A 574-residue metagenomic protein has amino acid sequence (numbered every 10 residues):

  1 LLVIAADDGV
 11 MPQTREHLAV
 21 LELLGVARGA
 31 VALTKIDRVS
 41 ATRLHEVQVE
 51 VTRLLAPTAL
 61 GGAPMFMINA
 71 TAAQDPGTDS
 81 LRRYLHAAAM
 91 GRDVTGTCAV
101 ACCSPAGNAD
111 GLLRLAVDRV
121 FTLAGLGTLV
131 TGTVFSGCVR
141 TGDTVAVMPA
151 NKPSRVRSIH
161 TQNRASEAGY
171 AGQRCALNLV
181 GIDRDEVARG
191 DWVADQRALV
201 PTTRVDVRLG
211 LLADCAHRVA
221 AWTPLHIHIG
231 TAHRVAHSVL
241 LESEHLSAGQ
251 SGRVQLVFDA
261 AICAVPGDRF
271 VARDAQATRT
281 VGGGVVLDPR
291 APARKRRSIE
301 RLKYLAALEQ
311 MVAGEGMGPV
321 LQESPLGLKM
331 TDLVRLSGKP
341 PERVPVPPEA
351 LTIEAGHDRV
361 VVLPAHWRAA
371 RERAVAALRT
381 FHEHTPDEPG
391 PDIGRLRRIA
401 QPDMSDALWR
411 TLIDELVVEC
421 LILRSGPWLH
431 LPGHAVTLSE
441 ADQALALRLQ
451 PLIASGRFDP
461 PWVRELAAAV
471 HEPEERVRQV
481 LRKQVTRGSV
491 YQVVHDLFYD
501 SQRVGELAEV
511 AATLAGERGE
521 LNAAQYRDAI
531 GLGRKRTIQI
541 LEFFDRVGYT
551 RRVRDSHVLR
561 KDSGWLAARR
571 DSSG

Functional and structural regions predicted by a protein language model:
L1, L21, T34, V51 (+9 more regions): Residue-level signature of catalytic and energy-coupling elements of molecular machines, predominantly ATP/GTP-dependent
L1-E46, L466: Conserved Switch II/interswitch segment of TRAFAC-class P-loop GTPases
D7-M11, V26, K35-S40, A70-D75 (+5 more regions): Conserved nucleotide-binding/hydrolysis micro-motifs of P-loop NTPases
A27, D496-L497, V510: Helix-rich effector regions associated with P-loop NTPase G domains
I36, R53-C215: Conserved catalytic-core segments of large NTP-driven translation/proteostasis enzymes
V39-R43, R53, P64-M65, I182-Q492 (+2 more regions): C-terminal effector modules of nucleic-acid-centric enzymes and ribosome-associated factors
R552-V553: C-terminal accessory extensions/subdomains outside the catalytic/core fold
